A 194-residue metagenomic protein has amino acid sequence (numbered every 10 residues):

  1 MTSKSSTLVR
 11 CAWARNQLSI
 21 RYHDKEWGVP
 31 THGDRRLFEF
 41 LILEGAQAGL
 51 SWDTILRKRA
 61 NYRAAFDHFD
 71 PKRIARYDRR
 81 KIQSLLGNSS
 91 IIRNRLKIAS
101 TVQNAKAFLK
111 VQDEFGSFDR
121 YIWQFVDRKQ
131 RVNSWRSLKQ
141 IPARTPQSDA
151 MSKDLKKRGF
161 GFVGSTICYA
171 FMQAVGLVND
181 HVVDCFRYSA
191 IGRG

Functional and structural regions predicted by a protein language model:
M1-G194: HhH-family (HhH-GPD) DNA N-glycosylase catalytic core used in base-excision repair
